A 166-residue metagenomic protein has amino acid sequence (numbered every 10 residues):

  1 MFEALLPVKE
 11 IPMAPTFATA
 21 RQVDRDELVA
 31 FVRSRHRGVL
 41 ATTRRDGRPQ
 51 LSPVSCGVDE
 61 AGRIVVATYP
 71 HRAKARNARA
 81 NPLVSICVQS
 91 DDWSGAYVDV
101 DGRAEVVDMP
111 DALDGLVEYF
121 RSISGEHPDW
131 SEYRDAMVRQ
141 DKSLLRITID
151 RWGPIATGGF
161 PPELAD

Functional and structural regions predicted by a protein language model:
F2-V23, A96-D166: Charged, gly/pro-rich active-site loop segments
A14-R45: Short, conserved active-site entrance elements at the starts or edges of catalytic domains
L28, K74-N77, A112-L116: Amphipathic alpha-helical interface surfaces
V32-R33, R79-A80, V138: Alpha-helix boundary recognition
R35-P70, A78, V84-V88, Y97-D99: Short beta-strand segments
H71, A80-V84, E118-G125: Short, intrinsically disordered, mixed-charge
R72-K74, W93, P161-P162: Short, surface-exposed beta-strand-loop junctions and turns on beta-sheet-rich folds
S90-D91, I149: Short secondary-structure boundary segments
